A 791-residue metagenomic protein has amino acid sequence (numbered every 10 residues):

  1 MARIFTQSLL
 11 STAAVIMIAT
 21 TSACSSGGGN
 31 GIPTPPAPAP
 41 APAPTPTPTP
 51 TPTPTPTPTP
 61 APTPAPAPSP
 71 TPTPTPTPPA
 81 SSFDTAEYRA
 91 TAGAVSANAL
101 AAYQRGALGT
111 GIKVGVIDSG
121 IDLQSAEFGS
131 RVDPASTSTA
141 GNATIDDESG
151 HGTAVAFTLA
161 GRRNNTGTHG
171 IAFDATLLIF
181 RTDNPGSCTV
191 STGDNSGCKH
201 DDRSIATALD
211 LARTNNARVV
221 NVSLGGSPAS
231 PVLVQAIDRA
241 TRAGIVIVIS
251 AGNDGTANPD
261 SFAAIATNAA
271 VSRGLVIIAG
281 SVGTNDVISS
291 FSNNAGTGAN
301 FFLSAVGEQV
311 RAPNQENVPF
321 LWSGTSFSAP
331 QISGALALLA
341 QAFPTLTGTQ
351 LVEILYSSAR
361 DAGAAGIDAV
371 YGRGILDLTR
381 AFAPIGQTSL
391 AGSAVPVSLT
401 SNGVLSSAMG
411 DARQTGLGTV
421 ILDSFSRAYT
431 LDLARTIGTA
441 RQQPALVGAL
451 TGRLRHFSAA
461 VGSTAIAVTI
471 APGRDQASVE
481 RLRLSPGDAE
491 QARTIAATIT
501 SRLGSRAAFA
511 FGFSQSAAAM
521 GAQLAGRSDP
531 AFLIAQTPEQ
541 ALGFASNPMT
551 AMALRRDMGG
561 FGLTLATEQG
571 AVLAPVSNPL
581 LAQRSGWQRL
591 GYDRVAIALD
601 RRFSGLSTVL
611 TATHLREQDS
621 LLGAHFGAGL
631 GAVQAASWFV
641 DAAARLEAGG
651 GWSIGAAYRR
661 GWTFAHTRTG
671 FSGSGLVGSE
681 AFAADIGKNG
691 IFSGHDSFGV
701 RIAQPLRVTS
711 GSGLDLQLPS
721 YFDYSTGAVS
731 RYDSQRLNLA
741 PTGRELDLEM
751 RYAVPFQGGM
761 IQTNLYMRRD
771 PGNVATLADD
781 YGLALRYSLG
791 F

Functional and structural regions predicted by a protein language model:
S25-G111, A126-E127: Protease zymogen maturation seam
S25-P38, L108-G109, T182-R273, Q315-S323 (+1 more regions): Substrate-binding/access-modulating region of protease and related hydrolase catalytic domains
P76-A80, L100-P134, N142-D201, A229 (+3 more regions): Subtilisin-like serine protease catalytic core
A86-A94, N98, D210, A217-N221 (+4 more regions): C-terminal subdomain of the subtilisin-like protease fold in secreted/lumenal serine endopeptidases
D118, A126, I265-A337, Q341: Extracellular S/T/G-rich loop segment that most often corresponds to the catalytic His/Ser-adjacent loop
T158-L159, F180-D183, R218, G307-R373: Hydrolase catalytic cores
Q442-R645: Outer membrane beta-barrel translocator domains of Type V secretion systems
S528-A541, T564, V576-R589, A596 (+5 more regions): Outer membrane beta-barrel transmembrane domains
